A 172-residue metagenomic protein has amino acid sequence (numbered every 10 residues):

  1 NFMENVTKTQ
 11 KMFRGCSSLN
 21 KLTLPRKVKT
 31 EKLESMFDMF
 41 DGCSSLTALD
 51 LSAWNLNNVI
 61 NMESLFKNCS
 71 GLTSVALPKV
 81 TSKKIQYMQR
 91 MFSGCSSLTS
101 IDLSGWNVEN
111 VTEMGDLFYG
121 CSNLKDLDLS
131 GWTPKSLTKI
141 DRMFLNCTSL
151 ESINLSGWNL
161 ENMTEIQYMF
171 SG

Functional and structural regions predicted by a protein language model:
N1-T7, S17-E34, S44-I60, S70-Q86 (+3 more regions): Structural signature of tandem-repeat unit edges
Q10-K11, F37-D38, E63-S64, Q86-R90 (+3 more regions): Register-specific detector for alpha-helical tandem repeat solenoids, activating on a conserved position within each
F40-C43, F66-C69, F92: Solenoidal tandem-repeat scaffolds enriched in leucines and small polar residues
